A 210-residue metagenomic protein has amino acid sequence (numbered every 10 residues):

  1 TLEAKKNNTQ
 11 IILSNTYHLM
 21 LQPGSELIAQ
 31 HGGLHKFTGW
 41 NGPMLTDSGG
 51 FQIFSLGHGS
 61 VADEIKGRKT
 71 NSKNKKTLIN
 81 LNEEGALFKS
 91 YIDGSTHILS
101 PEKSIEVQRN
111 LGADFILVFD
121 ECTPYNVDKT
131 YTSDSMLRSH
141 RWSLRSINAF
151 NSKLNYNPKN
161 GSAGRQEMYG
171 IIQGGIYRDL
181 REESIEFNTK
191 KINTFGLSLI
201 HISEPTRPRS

Functional and structural regions predicted by a protein language model:
T1-S162: Non-catalytic, usually N-terminal nucleic-acid engagement modules in DNA/RNA processing proteins
P43, E167, P205: A residue-level signal for beta-strand positions that form part of recognition/binding surfaces within mature
G49, T123, G175-I176, R209: Short, glycine/serine-rich, charged loops/turns that create anion-binding and catalytic segments at active sites
N110-L111, R138-L199: Alpha/beta enzyme core
I200-S210: Single conserved hydrophobic/aromatic residue that forms the stacking wall/gate of nucleotide- or nucleobase-binding
